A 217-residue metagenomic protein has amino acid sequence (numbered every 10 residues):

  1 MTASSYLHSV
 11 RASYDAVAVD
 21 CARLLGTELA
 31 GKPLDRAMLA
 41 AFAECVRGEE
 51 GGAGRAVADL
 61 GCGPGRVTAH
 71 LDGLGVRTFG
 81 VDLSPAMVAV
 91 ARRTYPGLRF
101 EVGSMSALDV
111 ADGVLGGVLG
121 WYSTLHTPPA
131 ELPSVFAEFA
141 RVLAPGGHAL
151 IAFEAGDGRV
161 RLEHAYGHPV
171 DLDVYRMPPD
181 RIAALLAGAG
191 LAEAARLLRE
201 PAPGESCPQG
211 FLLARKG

Functional and structural regions predicted by a protein language model:
M1-E50, D157, E200: Conserved class I S-adenosyl-L-methionine
A56-A107: Class I SAM-dependent methyltransferase SAM/SAH-binding core
S106-V118: A short acidic, Gly/Pro-enriched loop at the edge of an enzyme's catalytic core that lines a small-molecule cofactor
P133-P145: A short glycine-rich, Lys/Arg-flanked "PGG" loop and its adjoining helix->strand segment in the class I
G147-F153: Conserved beta-strand signature within the Rossmann-like core of class I S-adenosyl-L-methionine
A155-D173: Short, glycine-/aromatic-enriched active-site segment of Class I SAM-dependent methyltransferases
V174-A189: Short alpha-helix
E200-G217: Core SAM-dependent methyltransferase catalytic element
